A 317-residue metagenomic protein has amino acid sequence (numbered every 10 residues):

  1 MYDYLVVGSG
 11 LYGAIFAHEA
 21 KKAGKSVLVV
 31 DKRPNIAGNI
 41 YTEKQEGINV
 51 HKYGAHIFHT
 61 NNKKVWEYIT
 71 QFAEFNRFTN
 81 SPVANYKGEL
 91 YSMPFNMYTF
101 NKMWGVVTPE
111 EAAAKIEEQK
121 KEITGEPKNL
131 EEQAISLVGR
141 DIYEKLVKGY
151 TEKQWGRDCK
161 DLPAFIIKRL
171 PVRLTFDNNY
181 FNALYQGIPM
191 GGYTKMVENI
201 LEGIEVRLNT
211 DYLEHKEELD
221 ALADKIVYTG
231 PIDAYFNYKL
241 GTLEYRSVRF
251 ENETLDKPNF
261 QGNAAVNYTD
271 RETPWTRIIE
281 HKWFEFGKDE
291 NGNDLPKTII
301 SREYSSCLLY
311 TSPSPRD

Functional and structural regions predicted by a protein language model:
Y4-L28: N-terminal Rossmann-like FAD-binding beta1-loop-alpha1 element of flavoenzymes
L11-Y12, P34-I36, Y98, E152-K153 (+4 more regions): Short, solvent-exposed loop/turn segments at secondary-structure junctions
K22-E43: Glycine-rich FAD pyrophosphate-binding loop
A37, N209-E272: Central helical "cap/lid" subdomain
Y41-V50, F58-P109: A conserved beta-strand/loop capping segment in the N-terminal third of enzymes that catalyze redox or closely related
A84-K225, T229-F236: Active-site/ligand-binding neighborhood in enzyme catalytic cores
A234, K257-L308: Active-site substrate-recognition segment that forms the wall of the catalytic cavity or substrate channel
Y310-D317: Conserved small/polar residues in nucleotide/adenosyl-binding loops
